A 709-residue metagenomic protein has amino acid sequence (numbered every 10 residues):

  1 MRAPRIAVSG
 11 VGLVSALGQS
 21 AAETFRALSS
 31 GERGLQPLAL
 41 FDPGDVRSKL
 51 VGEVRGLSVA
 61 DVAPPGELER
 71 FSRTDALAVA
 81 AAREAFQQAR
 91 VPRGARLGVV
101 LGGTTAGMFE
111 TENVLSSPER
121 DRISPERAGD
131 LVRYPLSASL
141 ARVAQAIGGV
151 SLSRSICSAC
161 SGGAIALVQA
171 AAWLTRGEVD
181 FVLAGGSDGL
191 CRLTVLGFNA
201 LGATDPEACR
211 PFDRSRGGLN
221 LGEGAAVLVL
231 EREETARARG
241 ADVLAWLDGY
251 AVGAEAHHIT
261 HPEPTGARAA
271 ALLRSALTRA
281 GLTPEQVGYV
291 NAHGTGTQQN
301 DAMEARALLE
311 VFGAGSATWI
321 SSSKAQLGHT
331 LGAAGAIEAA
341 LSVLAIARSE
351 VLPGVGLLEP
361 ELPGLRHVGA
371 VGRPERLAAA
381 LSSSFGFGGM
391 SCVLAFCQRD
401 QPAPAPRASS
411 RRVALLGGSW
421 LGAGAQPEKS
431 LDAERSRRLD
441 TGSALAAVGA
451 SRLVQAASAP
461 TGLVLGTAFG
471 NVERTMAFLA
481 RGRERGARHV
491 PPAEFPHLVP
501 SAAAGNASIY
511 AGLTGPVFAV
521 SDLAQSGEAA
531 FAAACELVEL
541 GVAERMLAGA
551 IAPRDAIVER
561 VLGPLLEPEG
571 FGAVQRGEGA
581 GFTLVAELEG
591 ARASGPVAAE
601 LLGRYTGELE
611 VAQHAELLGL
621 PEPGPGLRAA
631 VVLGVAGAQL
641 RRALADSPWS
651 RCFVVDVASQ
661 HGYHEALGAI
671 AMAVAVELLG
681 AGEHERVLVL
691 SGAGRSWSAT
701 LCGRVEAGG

Functional and structural regions predicted by a protein language model:
M1-L152, A172, C191-N220, A226-L228 (+4 more regions): Conserved "HGTGT" condensation-loop signature of ketosynthase/thiolase-family condensing enzymes that catalyze
A166: Active-site histidine-anchored catalytic micro-motif
Q169, A533: Internal active-site segments that recognize and position negatively charged phosphoryl groups and nucleotide moieties
A171-L193: Short glycine/serine-rich loop segments
E178-D180, V542-R545: Alpha-to-beta junction loops
